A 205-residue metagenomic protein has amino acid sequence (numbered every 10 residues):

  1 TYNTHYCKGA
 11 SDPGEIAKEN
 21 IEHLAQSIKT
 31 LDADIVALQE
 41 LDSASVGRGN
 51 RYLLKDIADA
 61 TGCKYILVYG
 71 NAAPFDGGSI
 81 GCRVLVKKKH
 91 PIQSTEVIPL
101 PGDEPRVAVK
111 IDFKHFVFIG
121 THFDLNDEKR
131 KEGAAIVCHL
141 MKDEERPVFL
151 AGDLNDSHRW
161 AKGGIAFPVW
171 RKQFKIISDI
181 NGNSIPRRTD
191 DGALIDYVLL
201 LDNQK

Functional and structural regions predicted by a protein language model:
T1-A60, P74-F75: N-terminal, active-site-proximal structural segment of metallo-dependent hydrolase catalytic domains
Y2-T4, L41, T121-F123, G152-L154: Active-site metal-binding loops of divalent metal-dependent hydrolases
D34-I35, P147-F149, Y197: Short, Asp-centered acidic motifs that coordinate Mg2+ and/or phosphate in catalytic or ligand-binding sites
S45-N50, K64-V86, P101-E104, N155-K205: Active site of divalent-metal-dependent phosphoester/diester hydrolases
F75-G78, E104-A108, D112-F113, D127-K131: Soluble catalytic domains of enzymes that build or remodel membrane lipids, polysaccharides, and related
K87-Q93, D103-G120: Beta-strand-turn-beta hairpins that frame and shape the catalytic cleft of phosphate-ester-processing enzymes
K110-I119, K129-V169: His/acidic metal-ligating clusters that form di-metal
